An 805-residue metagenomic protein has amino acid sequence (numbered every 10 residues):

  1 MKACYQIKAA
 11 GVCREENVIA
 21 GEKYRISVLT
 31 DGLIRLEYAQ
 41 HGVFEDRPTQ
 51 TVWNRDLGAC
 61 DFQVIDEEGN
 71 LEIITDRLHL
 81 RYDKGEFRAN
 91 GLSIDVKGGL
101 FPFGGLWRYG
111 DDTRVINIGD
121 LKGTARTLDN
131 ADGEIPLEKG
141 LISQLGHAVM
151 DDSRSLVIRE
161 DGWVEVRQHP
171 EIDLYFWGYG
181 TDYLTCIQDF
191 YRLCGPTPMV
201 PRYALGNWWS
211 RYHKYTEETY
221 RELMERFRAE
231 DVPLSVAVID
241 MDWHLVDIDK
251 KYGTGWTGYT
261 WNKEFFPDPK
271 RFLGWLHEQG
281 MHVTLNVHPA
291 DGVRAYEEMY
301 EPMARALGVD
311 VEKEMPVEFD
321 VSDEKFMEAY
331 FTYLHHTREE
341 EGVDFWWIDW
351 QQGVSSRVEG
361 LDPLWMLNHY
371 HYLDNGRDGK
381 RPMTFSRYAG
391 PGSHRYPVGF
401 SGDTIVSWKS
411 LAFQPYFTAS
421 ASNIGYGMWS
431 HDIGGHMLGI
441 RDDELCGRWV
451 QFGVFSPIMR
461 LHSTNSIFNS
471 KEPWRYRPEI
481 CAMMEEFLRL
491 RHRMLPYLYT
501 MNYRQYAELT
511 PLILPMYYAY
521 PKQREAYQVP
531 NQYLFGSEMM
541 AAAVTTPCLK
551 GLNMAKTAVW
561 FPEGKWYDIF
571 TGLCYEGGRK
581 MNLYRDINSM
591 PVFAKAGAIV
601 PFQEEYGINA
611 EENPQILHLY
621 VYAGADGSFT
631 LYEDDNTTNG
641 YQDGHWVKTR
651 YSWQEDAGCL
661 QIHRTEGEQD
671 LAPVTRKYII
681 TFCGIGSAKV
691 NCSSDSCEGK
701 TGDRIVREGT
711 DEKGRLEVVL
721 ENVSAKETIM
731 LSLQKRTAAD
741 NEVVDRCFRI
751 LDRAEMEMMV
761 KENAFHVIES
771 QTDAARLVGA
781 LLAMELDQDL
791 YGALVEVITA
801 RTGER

Functional and structural regions predicted by a protein language model:
C4-Y5, L29-E68: A low-complexity, Ser/Thr/Gly/Pro-enriched, surface-exposed linker/loop concept that marks segments flanking
I26, I34-Y38, E72-L80, M540-A543 (+1 more regions): Short, well-ordered beta-strand segments enriched in hydrophobic/aromatic residues
R47-D61, V309, Y567-I587, K689-E721: Solvent-exposed beta-strand/loop surfaces of large extracellular or lumenal domains
Q63-A204, R211-Y212, E217-E218, M224-A229 (+5 more regions): Catalytic and substrate-binding clefts that recognize carbohydrates or anionic sugar/phosphate headgroups
H79, R579-V621, I705-R749: C-terminal beta-strand-rich structural cap/linker in extracellular carbohydrate-active enzymes
D95, F101, Y109, P233-M484 (+3 more regions): Aromatic- and carboxylate-enriched substrate-binding clefts and catalytic-loop regions of carbohydrate-active enzymes
Y372, G392-G399, Q414-F417, A421-H431 (+2 more regions): Catalytic core of carbohydrate-active enzymes
A739-D789: Charged/polar low-complexity intrinsically disordered segments, enriched in acidic residues
